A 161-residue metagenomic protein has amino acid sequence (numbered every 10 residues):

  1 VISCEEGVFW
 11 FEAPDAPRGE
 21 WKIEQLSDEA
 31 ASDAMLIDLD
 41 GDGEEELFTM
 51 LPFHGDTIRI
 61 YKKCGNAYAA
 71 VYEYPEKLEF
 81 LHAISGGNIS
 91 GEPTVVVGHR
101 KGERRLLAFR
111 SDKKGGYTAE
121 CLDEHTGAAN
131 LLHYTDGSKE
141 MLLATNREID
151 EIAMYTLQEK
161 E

Functional and structural regions predicted by a protein language model:
V1-E161: Beta-propeller-forming repeat regions
